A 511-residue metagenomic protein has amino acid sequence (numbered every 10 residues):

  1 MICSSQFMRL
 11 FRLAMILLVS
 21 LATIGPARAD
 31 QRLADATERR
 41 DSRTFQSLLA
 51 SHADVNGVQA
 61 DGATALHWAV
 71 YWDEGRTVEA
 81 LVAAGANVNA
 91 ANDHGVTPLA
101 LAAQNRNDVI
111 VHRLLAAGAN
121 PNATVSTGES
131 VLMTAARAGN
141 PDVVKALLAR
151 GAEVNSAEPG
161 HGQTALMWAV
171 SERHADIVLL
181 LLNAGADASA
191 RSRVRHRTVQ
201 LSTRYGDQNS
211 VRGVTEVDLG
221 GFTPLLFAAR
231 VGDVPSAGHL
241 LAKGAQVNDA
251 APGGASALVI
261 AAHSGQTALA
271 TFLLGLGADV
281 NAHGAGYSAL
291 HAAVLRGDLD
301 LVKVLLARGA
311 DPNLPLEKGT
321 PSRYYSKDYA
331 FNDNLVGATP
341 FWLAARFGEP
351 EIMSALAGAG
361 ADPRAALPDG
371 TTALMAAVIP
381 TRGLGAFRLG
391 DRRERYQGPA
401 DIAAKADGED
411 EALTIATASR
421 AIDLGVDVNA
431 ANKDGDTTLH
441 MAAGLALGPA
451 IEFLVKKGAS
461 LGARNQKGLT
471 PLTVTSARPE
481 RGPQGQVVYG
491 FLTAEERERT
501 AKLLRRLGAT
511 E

Functional and structural regions predicted by a protein language model:
L13-A22: Bacterial N-terminal signal peptides
R28-W68, T77: N-terminal segments that cap or nucleate solenoid repeat domains
D35-R39, W68-E74, L101-N107, T134-N140 (+11 more regions): Ankyrin repeat A-helix N-terminal signature
D41-L49, E74-V82, N107-L115, N140-L148 (+11 more regions): Ankyrin repeat structural motif
Q59, N92, V125, E158-P159 (+9 more regions): Ankyrin repeat boundary/linker residues
G62, G95, G128, H161-G162 (+9 more regions): Start-of-repeat signature of ankyrin repeats
L461-T510: Leucine-rich solenoid repeat scaffolds
